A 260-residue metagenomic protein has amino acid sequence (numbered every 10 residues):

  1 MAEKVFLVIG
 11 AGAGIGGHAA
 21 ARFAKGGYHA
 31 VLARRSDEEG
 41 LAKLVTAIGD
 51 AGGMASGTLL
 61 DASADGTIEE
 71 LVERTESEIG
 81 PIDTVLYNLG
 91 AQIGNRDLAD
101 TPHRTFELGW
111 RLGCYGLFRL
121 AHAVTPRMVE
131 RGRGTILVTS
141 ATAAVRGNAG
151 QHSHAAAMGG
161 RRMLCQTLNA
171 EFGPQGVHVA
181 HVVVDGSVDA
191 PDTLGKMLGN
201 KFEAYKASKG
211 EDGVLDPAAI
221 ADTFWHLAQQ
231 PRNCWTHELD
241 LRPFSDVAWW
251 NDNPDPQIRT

Functional and structural regions predicted by a protein language model:
G12-G14: Conserved glycine-rich cofactor-binding loop
G27-K43: Conserved glycine-rich Rossmann-like NAD(P)H-binding loop of the short-chain dehydrogenase/reductase
I48-G66: Rossmann-fold cofactor-recognition segment
E69, G90-E107, G150-S153: Conserved mid-core segment of classical short-chain dehydrogenase/reductases
A91, T135-G160, Q166, A170-G173 (+1 more regions): Catalytic loop of short-chain dehydrogenase/reductase
A99-F118, L137, R161: Catalytic Tyr-X3-Lys loop
L112-E130, A170: Amphipathic alpha-helical dimer-interface segment in Rossmann-like NAD(P)H-dependent oxidoreductases
V177, H181-G186, G199-P256: C-terminal helical subdomain
